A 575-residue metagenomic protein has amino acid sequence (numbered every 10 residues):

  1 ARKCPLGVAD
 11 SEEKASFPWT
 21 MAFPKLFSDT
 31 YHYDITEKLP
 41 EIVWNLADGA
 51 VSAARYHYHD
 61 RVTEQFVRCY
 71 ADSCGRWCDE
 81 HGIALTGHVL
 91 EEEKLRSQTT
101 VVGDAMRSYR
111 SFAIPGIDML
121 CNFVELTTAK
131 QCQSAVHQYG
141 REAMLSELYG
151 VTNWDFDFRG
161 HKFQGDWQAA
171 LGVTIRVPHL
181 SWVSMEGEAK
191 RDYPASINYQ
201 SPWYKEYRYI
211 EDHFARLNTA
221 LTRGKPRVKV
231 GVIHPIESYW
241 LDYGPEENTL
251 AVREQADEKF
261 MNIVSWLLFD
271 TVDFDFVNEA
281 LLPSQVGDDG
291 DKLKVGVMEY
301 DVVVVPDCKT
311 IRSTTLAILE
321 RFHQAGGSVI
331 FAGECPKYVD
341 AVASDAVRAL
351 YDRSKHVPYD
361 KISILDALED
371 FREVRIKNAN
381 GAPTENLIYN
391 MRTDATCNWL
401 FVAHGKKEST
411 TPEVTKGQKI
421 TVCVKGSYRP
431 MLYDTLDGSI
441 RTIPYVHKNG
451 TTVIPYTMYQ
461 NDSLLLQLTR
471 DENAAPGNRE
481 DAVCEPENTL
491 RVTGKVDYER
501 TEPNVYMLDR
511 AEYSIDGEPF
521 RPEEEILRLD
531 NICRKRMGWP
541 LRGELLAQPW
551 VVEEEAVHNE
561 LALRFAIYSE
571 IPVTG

Functional and structural regions predicted by a protein language model:
R2-V573: Carbohydrate-binding surfaces of carbohydrate-active enzymes
